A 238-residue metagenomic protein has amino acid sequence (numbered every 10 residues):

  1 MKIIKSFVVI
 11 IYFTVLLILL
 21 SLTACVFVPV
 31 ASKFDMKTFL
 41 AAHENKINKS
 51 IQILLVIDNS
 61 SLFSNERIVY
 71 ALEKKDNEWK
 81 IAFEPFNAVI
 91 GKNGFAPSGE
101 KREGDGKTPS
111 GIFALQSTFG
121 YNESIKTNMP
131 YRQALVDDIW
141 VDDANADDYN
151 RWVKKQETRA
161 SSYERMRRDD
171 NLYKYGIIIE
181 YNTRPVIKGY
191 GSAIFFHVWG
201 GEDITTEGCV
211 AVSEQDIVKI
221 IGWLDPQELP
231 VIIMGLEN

Functional and structural regions predicted by a protein language model:
M1-F13: N-terminal Sec-pathway targeting helices
Y12-L22: Sec-dependent N-terminal signal peptides of Gram-positive bacterial secreted proteins and lipoproteins
V28-T206, D216-N238: Cell wall/extracellular polymer interaction/catalysis modules
C209: Short cysteine clusters
S213: Conserved "landmark" site that anchors the functional core of diverse proteins
